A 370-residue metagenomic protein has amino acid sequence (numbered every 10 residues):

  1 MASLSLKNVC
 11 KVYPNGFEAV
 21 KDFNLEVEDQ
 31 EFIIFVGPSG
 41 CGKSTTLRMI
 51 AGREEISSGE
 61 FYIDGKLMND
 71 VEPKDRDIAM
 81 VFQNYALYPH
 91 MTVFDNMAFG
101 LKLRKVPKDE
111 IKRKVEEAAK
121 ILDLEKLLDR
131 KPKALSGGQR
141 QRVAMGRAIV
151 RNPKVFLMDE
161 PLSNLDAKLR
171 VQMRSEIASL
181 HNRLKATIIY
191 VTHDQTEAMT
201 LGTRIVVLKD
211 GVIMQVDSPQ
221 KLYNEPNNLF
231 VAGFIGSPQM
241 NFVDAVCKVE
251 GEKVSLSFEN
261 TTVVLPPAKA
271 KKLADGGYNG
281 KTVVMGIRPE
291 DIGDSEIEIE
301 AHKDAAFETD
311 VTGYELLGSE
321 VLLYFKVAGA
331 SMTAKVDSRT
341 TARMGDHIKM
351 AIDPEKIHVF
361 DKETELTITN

Functional and structural regions predicted by a protein language model:
S5, E26, Y62, K349-A351: ABC ATPase nucleotide-binding domain
G16-E18: Short coil-to-beta microelement around the adenine-binding A-loop and adjacent beta1/P-loop entry of ABC ATPase
V36-P38: The feature captures the beta-strand-to-loop junction immediately N-terminal to the Walker
A51: Helix-to-loop junction immediately C-terminal to a conserved catalytic motif
S57-L67, I213: ABC nucleotide-binding domain "signature motif"
P73-F234: ABC ATPase nucleotide-binding domains
K253-T312, T341-N370: Glycine/charge-rich catalytic "coupling/switch" loops of P-loop NTPases
